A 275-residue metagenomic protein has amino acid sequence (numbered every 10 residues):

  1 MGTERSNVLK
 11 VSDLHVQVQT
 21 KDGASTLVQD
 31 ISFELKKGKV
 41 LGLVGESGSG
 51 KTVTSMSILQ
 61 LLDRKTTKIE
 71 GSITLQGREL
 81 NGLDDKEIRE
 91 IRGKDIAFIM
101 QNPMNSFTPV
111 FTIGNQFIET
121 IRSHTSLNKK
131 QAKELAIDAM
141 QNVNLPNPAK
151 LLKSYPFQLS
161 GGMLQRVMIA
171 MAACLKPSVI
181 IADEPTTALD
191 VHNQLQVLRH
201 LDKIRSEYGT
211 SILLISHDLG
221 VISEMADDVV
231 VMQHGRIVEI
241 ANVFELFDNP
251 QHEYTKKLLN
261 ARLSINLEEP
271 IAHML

Functional and structural regions predicted by a protein language model:
E4-N7, A24, P146-L152, I240-L275: Short catalytic/signature loops enriched in Gly
K68-E79: Conserved ABC transporter NBD signature motif
C174-S178: A short, proline-enriched helix->beta-strand linker immediately N-terminal to the Walker B motif in ABC-type P-loop
I180-D183: Catalytic Walker B motif of ABC-type/P-loop ATPase nucleotide-binding domains
L195-Y208: Helical segment within the ABC ATPase nucleotide-binding domain
I222-E224: A short, surface-exposed alpha-helical micro-motif characterized by mixed small hydrophobic and charged/polar residues
